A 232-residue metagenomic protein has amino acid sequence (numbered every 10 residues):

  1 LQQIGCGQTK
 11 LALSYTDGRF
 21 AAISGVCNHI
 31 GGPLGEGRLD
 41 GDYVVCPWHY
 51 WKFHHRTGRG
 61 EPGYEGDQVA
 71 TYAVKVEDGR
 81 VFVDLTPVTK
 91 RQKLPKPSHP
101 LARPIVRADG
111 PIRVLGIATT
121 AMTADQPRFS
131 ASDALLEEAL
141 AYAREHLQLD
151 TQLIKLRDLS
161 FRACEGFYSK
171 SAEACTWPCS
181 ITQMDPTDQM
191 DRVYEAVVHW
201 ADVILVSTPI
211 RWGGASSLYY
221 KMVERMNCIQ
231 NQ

Functional and structural regions predicted by a protein language model:
L1-G41, A70-P100, E138: N-terminal pre-ligand scaffold of iron-sulfur
L1-Y15, R19, P62, G66-V69 (+8 more regions): Hydrophobic, helix-prone linear segments
T9, T16, G32, D40-Y43 (+4 more regions): Domain-wide signal for the mature, well-folded portions of proteins, strongly enriched in nucleus-encoded organellar
A21-E36, Y43-H55, F161-P178: Local cysteine-cluster metal-coordination motifs and their immediate loop/turn environment, predominantly Fe-S cluster
N28, P47, Y64, T208-P209 (+1 more regions): Proline-centered helix-kink/hinge sites
G41-W48, G60-V69, P178-M190, E195: Short cysteine/histidine-rich metal-coordination sites, predominantly Zn2+-binding motifs
K52-P100, E195-I210: Short Fe-S-cluster ligation motifs
L101-N231: N-terminal beta1-alpha1-beta2 submodule of the flavodoxin-like/Rossmannoid cofactor-binding fold
